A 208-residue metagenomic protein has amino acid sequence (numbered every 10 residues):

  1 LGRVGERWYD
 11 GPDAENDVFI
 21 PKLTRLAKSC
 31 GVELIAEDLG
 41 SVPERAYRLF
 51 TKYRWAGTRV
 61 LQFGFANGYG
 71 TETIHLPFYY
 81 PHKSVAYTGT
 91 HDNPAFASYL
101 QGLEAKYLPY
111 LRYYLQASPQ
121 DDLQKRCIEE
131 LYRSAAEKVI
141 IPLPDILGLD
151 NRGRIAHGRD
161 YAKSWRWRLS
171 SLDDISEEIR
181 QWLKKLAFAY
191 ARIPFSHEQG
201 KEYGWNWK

Functional and structural regions predicted by a protein language model:
L1-K208: Catalytic cores of glycan-processing enzymes that make or break glycosidic bonds
